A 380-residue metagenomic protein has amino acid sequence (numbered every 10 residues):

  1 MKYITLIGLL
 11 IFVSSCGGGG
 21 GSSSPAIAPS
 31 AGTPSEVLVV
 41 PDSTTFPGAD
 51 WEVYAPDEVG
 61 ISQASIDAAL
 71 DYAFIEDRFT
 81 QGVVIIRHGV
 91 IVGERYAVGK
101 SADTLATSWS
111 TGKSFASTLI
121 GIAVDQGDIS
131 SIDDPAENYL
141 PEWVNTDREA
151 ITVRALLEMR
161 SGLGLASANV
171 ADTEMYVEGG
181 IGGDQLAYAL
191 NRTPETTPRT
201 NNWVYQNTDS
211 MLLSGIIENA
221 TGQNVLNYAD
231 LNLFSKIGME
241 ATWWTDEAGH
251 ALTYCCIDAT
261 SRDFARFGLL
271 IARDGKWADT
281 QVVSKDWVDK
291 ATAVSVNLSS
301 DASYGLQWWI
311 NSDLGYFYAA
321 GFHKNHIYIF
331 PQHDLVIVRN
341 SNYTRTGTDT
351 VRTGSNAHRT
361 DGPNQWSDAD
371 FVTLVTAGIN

Functional and structural regions predicted by a protein language model:
F12-S15: C-terminal motif of bacterial Sec signal peptides marking the signal peptidase cleavage site
G17-S101, V124-S130, E158, D368-N380: N-terminal leader/targeting segments and the immediately adjacent pre-domain N-terminus
I27-E36, G321-N380: Structured C-terminal helix/loop/strand segments within mature extracytoplasmic catalytic/sensor domains
G89, A106-I132, L156, L213-I217 (+1 more regions): Active-site SXXK
Y96, D103, N169-C256: Catalytic-site signature segments of enzymes, centered on catalytic residues
Q126-G164, T221-A259: Active-site helix/loop module of the DD-peptidase/beta-lactamase fold, centered on the serine-lysine SxxK catalytic
D209-I216, C255-K276, N325-N342: Active-site-proximal alpha-helical segments within enzyme catalytic domains
E240-A241, K285-V336: Active-site Gly/Thr loop motif
